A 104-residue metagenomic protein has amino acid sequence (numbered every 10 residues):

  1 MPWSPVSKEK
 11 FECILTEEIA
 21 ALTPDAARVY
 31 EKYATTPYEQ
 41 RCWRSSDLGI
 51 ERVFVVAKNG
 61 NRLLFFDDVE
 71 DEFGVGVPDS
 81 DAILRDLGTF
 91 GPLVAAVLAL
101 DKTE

Functional and structural regions predicted by a protein language model:
M1-C42, L48, I83-E104: N-terminal non-globular leader segments, chiefly Sec-dependent signal peptides
K32-E72: Amphipathic, interaction-prone secondary-structure segments
E72-D79: Short polybasic amphipathic segments
